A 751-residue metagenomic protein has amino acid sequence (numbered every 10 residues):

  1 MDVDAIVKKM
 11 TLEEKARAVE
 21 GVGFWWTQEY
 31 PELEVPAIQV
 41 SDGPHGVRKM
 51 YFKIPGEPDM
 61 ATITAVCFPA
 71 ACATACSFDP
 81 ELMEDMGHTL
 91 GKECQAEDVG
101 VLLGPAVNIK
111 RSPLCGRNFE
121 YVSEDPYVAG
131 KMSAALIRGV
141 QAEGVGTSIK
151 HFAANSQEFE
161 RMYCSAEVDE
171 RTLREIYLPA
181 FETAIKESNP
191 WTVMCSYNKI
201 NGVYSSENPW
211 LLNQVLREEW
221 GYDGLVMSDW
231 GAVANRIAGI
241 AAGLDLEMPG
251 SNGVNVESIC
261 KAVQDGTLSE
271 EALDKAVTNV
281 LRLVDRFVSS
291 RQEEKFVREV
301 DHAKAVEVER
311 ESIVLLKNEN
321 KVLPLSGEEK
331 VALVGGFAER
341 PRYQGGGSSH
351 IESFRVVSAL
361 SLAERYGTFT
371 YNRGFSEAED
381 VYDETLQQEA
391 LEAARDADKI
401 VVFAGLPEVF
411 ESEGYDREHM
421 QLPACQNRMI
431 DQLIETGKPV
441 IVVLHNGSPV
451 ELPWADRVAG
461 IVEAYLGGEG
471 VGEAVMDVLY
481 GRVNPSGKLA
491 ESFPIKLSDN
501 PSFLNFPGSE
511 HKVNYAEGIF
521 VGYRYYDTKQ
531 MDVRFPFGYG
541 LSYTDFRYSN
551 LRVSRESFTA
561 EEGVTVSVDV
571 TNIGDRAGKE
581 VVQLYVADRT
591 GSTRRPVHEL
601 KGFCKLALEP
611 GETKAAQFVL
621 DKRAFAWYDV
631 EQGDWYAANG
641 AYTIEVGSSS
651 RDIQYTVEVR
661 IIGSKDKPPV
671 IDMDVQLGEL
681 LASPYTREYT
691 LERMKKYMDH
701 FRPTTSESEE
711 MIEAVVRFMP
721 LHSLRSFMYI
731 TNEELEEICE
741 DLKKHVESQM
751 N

Functional and structural regions predicted by a protein language model:
M1-A626, A641-V646, S650: Glycoside hydrolase catalytic-domain context in secreted enzymes
M1-D2, R660-I662, Q749-N751: Basic/polar N-terminal segments that are highly enriched at the extreme N-terminus, encompassing both cleavable
I6, G21, N255, S269 (+5 more regions): Short, solvent-exposed coil/turn linker segments
K622-D666: Terminal connector regions
I662-A682: Low-complexity, Pro/Ser/Thr- and charge-rich linker/hinge segments at domain boundaries
T686: Extracytoplasmic/periplasm-facing segments of secreted or lipoprotein envelope proteins
K696-N751: Extended, compositionally biased non-globular segments
